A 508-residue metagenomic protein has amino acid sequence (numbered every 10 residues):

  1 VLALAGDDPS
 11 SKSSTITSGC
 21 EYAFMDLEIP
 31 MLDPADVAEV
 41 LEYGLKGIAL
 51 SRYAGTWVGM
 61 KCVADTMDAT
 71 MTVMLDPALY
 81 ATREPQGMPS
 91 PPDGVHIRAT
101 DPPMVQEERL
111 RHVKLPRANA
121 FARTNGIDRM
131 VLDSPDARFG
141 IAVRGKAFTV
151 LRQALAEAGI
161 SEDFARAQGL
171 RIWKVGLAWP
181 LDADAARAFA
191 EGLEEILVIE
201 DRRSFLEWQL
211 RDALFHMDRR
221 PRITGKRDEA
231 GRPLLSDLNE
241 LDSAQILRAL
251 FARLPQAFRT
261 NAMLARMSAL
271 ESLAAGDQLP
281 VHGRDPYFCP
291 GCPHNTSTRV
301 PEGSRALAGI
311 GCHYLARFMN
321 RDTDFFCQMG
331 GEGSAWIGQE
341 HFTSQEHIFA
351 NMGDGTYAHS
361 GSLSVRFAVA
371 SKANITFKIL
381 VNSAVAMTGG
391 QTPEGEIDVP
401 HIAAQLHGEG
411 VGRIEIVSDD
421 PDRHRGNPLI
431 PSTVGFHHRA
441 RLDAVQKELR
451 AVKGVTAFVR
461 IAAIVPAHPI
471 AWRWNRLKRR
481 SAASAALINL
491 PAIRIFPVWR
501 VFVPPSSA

Functional and structural regions predicted by a protein language model:
V1-L4, T82-V95, K372-L380, V399-I416: A glycine-rich helix N-cap at a beta->alpha junction
V1-R52, V63, N295-T298, R305-M387 (+2 more regions): Thiamine diphosphate
S11-S13, F148-L151, F205-E207, A386-M387 (+1 more regions): Short, charged/polar "capping" segments at the starts of alpha-helices and the immediately preceding loops
L27, Q168, G192, M217-R219 (+3 more regions): Short, structured coil segments at secondary-structure junctions
P34-F288, P293, I310, L429 (+2 more regions): Flexible, low-complexity linker and terminal segments
V58-G59, F205, R259, F349-A350 (+4 more regions): Acidic/polar loop patches that form or flank catalytic/metal-binding clefts of enzymes that bind anionic ligands
K174-G176, I379, S418: Residue-level recognition of beta-strand->loop/alpha-helix junctions
R413-T433: C-terminal helical cap/extension that packs against the catalytic core of soluble nucleotide-cofactor enzymes
